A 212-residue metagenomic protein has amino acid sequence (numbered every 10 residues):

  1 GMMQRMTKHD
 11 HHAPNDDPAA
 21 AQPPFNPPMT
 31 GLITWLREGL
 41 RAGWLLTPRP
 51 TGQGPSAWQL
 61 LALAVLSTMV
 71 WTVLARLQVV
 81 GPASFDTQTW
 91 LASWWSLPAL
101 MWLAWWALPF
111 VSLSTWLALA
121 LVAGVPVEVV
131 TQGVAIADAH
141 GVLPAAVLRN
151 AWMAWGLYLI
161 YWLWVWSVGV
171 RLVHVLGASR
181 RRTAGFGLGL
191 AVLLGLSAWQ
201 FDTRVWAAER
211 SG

Functional and structural regions predicted by a protein language model:
M6-V70: N-terminal juxtamembrane cytosolic/stromal segments of multi-pass membrane proteins
T51-P55, L108-W116, H174-T183: Membrane-interface helix-boundary motifs at transmembrane edges
S67-W71, S96, L100, V127-T131 (+1 more regions): Alpha-helical transmembrane segments of multipass membrane proteins
M69-P82: Juxtamembrane "helix exit" motif at the C-terminal ends of alpha-helical transmembrane segments in multi-pass membrane
V79-V147, G156: Alpha-helical transmembrane segments with an aromatic anchor "belt"
Y161-L188: Cytosolic-side transmembrane helix boundary signature
T183-D202: Internal/C-terminal transmembrane anchor helices
T203-G212: Membrane-interface segments at or immediately adjacent to transmembrane helices that form the boundary between
